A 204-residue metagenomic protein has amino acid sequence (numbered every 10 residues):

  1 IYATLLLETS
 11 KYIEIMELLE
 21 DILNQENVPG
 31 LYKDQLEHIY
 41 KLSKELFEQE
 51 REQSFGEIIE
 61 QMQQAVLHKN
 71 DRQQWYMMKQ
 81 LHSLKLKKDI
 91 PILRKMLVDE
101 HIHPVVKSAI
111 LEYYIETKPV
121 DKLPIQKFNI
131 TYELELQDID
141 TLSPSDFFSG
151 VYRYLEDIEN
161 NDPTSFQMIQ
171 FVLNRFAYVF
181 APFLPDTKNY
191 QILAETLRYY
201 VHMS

Functional and structural regions predicted by a protein language model:
A3-T4, E20, I59-L67, W75-H82 (+1 more regions): Amphipathic alpha-helical repeat scaffolds
T4-L5, E37-R51, Q74-L84, K107-T117: Structural detector for internal amphipathic alpha-helices that build alpha-solenoid repeat scaffolds
L7-V28, K95-H101, Q126-E133: TPR/TPR-like (Sel1-like) alpha-helical repeat modules
K11, K85-L86: Residues in the short coil linking paired helices within alpha-helical repeat scaffolds
M16, F55-Q64, L86-V98, K122-K127: Amphipathic alpha-helical scaffolding segments comprising HEAT/armadillo-like alpha-solenoid repeats
E26-L36, L67-Q74, D89, H101-L111 (+1 more regions): Boundary/linker segments of alpha-helical solenoid repeat arrays
E116, Q126-R153: Small-residue-rich helix-loop
R153-M203: Long compositionally biased, domain-poor regions of proteins
